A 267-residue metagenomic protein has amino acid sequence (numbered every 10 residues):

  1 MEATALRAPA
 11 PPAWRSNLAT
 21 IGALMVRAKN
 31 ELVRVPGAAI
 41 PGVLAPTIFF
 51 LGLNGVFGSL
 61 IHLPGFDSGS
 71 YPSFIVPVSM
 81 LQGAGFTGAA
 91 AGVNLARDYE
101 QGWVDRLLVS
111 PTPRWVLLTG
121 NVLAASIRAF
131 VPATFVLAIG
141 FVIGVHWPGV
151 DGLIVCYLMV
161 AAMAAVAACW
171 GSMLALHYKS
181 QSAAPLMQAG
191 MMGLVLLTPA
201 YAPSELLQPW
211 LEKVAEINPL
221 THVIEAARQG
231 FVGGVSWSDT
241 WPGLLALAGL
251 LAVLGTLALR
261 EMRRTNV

Functional and structural regions predicted by a protein language model:
A3, A8-A10, P46, F50-G55 (+1 more regions): Alpha-helical transmembrane segments of multi-pass membrane transporters/translocases
A3-M25, W210-T221: Short, membrane-interfacial amphipathic segments enriched in basic
V26-A45, D239-W241, N266-V267: Membrane-interface helix starts
E31, H146, T198-V253: Membrane-interfacial helix-loop-helix junctions in multi-pass membrane proteins
I48-L53, Y71-I143, G171, Q188-G190 (+1 more regions): Hydrophobic alpha-helical transmembrane segments of multi-pass membrane transport proteins
G55-S59, A175-I217, T221: Transmembrane helix segments
G55-S59, R97, R106, S110 (+7 more regions): Transmembrane helix-loop junction
R114-Q188, G234-L259: Alpha-helical transmembrane segments and their short interhelical loops
